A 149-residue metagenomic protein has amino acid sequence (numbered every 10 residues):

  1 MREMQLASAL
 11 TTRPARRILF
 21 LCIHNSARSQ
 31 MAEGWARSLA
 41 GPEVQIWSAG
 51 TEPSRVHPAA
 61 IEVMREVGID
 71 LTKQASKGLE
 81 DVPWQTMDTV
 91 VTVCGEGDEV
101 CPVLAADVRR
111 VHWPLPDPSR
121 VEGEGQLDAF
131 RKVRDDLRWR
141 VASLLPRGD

Functional and structural regions predicted by a protein language model:
R2-A9, D98-D149: Phosphate-binding/catalytic loops
R2-E80: Conserved active-site segments centered on acidic
S26, G95-E99: Short glycine-rich anion-binding loops that position phosphate/pyrophosphate groups of nucleotides and phosphorylated
S54-R55, D81, P116-V121: A short acidic, often aromatic-flanked loop/helix-cap motif at beta-alpha or helix-coil junctions that lines enzyme
W84-T86: Alpha-helix C-terminal capping/helix-to-coil transition sites in glycosyltransferase folds
T89: Short, Asp-centered acidic motifs that coordinate Mg2+ and/or phosphate in catalytic or ligand-binding sites
T92-V93, H112: Redox-cofactor binding/interface segments in oxidoreductases and associated redox assembly factors
